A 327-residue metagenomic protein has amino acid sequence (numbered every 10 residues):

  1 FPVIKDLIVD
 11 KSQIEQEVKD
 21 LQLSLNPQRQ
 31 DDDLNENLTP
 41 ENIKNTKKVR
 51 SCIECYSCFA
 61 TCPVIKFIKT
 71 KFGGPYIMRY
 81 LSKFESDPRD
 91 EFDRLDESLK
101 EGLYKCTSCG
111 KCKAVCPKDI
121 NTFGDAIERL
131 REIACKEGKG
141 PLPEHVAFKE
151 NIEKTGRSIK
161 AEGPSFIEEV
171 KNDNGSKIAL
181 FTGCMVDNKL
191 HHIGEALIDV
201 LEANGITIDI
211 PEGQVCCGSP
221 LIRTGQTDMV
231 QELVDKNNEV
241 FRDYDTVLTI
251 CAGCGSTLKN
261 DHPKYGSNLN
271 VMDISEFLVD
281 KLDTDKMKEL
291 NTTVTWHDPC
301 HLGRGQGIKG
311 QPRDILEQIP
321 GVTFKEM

Functional and structural regions predicted by a protein language model:
F1-D6, A60-S82, A114-A134, I222-M229 (+2 more regions): Iron-sulfur (Fe-S) cluster-binding segments and ferredoxin-like electron-carrier domains, especially [2Fe-2S]
F1-E54, A60, G310-K325: Signature of N-terminal electron-transfer/Fe-S-associated modules in redox systems
D32-C55, K66-F72, K83-S108, E239 (+2 more regions): Ferredoxin-like iron-sulfur electron-transfer modules
T46, F84-V215, S219-H262: Iron-sulfur-cluster electron-transfer modules
K149-E153, S267-L290: Short, flexible loop segments at boundaries between secondary-structure elements
K177-G183, T292-C300: Short hydrophobic beta-strand segments
P211, V294-M327: Redox- and metal-dependent alpha/beta enzyme cores, enriched for Fe-S-associated oxidoreductases and cofactor-handling
